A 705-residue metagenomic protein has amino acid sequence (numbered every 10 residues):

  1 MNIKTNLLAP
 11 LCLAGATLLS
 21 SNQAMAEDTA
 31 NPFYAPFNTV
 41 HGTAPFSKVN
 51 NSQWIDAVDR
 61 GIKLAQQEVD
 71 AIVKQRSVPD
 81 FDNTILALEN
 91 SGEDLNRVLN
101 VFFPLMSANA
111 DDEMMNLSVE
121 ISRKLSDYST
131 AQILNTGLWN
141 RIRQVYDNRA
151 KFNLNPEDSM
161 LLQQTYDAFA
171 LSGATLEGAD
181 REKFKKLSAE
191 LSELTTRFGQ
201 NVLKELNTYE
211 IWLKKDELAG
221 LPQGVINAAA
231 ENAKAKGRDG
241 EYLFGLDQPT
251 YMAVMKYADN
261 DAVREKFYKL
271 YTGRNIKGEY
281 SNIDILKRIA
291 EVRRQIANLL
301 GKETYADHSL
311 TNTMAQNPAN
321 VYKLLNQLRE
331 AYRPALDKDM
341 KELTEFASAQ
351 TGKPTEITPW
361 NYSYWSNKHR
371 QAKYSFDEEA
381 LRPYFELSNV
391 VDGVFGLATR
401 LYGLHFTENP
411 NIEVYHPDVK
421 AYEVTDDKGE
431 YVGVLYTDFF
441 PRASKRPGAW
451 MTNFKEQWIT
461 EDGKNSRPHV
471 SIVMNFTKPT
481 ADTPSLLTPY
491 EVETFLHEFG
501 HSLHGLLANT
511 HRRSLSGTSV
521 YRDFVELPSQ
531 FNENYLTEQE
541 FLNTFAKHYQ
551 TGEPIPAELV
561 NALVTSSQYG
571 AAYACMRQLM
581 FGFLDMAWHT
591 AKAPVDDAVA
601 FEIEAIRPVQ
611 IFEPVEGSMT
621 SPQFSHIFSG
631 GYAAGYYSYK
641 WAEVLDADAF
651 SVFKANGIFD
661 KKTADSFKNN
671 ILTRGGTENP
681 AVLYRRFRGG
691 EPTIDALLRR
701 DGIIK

Functional and structural regions predicted by a protein language model:
N2-M25: Gram-negative bacterial Sec-dependent N-terminal signal peptides
E27-P222, N227, L243, F653: N-terminal helix-rich structural modules
E27-V49, G220, E241-L243, N389 (+8 more regions): C-terminal, non-catalytic "cap/extension" segments appended to globular domains
N38-Q53, F102-I121, Q144-K186, G245-D284 (+6 more regions): Short His/Asp/Glu-rich catalytic/ion-coordination signatures at enzyme active sites or charged loops
A71-D80, Y305, E408-N411, S514 (+1 more regions): Surface-exposed patches in mature extracellular/periplasmic domains of secreted proteins
D94-P104, Q163, D167, K269 (+3 more regions): Short, hydrophobic/amphipathic alpha-helical patches that form generic packing surfaces within helical domains
L161, E193, Q200, K204-G245 (+6 more regions): Active-site-proximal, well-structured secondary-structure segments within enzyme catalytic domains
T477-L496: Short pre-active-site segment immediately N-terminal to the catalytic Zn-binding motif
